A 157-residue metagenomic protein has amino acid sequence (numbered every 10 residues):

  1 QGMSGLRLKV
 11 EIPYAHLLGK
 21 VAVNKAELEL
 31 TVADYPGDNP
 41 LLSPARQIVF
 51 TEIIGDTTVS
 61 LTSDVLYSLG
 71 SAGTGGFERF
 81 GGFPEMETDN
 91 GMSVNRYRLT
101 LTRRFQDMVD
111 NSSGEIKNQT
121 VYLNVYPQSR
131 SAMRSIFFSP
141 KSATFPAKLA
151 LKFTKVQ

Functional and structural regions predicted by a protein language model:
Q1-Q157: Secreted, disulfide-rich extracellular signaling modules
